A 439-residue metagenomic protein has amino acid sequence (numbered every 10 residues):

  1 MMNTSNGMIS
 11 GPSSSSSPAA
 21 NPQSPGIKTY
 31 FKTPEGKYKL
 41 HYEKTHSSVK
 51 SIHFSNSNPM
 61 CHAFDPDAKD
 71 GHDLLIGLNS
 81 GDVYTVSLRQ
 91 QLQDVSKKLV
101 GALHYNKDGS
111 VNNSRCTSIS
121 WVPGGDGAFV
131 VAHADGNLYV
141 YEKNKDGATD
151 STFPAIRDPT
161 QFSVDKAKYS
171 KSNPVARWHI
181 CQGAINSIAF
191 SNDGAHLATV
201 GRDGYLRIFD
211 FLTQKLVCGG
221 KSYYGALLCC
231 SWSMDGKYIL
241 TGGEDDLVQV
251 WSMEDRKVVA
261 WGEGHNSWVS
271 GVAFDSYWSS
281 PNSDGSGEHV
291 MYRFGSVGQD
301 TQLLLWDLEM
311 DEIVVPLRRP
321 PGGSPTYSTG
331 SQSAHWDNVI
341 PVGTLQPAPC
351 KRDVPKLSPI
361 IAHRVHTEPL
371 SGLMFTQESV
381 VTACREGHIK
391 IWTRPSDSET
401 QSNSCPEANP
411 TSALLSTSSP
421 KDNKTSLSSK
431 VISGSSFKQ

Functional and structural regions predicted by a protein language model:
M1-T45, N56-S57, D108-S114, V130 (+11 more regions): Long, intrinsically disordered, low-complexity acidic/Ser/Thr/Pro-rich regions that flank or link folded repeat-rich
K37, E43-F54, L75-L103: Beta-propeller domains
H46, V86-A102, D135-V175, Q182 (+6 more regions): Per-blade loop-tip surfaces of WD-repeat and WD-like beta-propellers in eukaryotic adaptors/scaffolds
S57-P66, S110-W121, H179-A189, G225-W232 (+2 more regions): Canonical WD40 repeat/beta-propeller blade segments in eukaryotic WD-repeat proteins
D70-L75, G125-V130, G194-A198, L216-C218 (+6 more regions): Structural hallmark of WD40 beta-propellers
L78-N79, A132-D135, V200-D203, T241-D245 (+2 more regions): Conserved strand-to-loop turn within each blade of WD40 beta-propeller repeats
S96, Y105-N137, Y141-K145, S170-S172 (+3 more regions): Fungal eukaryote-biased detector of long internal structured cores
